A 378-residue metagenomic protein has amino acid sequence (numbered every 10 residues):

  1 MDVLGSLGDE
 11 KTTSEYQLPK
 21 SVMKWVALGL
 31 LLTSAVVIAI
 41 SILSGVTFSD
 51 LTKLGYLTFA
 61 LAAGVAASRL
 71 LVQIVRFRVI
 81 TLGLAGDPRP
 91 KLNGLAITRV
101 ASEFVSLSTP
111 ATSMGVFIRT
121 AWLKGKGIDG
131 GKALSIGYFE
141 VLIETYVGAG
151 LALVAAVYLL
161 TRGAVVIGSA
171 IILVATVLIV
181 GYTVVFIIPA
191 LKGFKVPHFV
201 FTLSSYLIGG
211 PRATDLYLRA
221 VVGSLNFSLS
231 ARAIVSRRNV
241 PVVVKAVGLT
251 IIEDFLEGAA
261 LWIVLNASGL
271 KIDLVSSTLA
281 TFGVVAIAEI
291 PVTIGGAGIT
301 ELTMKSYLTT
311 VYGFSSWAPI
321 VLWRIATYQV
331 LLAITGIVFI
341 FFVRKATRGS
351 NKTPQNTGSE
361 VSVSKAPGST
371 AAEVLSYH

Functional and structural regions predicted by a protein language model:
M1-V100, Y158, R162-E289, A318-I320 (+1 more regions): Predominantly cytoplasmic-facing regulatory/coupling regions of multi-pass membrane proteins
L71-F77, T109-T120, V275, I287-M304: Transmembrane helix boundary and interhelical junction motifs in multipass membrane proteins
L84-P90, W122-A133, G269-L270, L308-S315: Juxtamembrane helix-boundary/capping and inter-helix hinge elements in multi-pass membrane proteins
L92-G94, A111, G115, K126-L142 (+1 more regions): Membrane-interface alpha-helices at helix entry/exit sites of multi-pass transporters
A96-G125: Hydrophobic, aromatic-rich membrane-embedded alpha-helical segments
E103-S113, V141-L153: Mid-bilayer segments of alpha-helical transmembrane spans in multi-pass integral membrane proteins that mediate
P291-A297, M304-A326: Hydrophobic alpha-helical transmembrane segments in multi-pass integral membrane proteins
